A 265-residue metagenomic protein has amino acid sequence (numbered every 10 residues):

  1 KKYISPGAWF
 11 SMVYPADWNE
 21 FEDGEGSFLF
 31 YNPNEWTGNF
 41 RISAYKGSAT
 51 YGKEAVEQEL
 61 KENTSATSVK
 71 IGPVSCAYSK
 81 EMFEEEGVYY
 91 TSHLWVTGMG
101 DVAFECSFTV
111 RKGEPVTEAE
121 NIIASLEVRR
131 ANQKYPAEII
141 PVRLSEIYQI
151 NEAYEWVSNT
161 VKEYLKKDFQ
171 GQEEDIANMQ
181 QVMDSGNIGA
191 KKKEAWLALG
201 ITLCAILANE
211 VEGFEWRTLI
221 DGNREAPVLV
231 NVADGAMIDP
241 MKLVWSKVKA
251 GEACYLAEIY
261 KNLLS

Functional and structural regions predicted by a protein language model:
K1-K2, A8, E120-A124: Acidic/histidine-enriched, beta-strand-rich ligand/metal-binding domains
I4-Q58: Secretory pathway targeting signatures of secreted, lumenal, and periplasmic proteins
D17-D23, K61-P73, G213-W216: Short secondary-structure junctions
W18, F104-A137: Surface-exposed amphipathic alpha-helical segments
A55-A103, S107-K112: Signature of long, low-cysteine stretches enriched in small and polar/charged residues
P136-K193: N-terminal low-complexity, intrinsically disordered segments
E146, V228-S265: A recognition module on extended beta-rich or small alphabeta surfaces enriched in W/G with H and D/E
E194-V244: Amphipathic protein-protein interaction modules
